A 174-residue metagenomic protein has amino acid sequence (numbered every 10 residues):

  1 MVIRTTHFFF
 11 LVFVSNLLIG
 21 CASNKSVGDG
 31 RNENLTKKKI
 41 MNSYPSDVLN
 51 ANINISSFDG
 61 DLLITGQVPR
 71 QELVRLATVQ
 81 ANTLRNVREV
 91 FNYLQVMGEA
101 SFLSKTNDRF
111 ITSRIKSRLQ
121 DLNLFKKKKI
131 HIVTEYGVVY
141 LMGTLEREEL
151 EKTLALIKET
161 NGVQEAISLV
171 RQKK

Functional and structural regions predicted by a protein language model:
V2-H7, V12-K174: N-terminal targeting leaders
